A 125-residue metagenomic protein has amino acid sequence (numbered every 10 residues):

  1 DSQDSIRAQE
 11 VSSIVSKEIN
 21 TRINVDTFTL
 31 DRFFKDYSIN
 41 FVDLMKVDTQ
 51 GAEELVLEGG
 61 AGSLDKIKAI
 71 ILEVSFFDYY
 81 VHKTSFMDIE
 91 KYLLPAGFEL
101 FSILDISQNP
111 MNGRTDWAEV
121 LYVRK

Functional and structural regions predicted by a protein language model:
D1-F28, Y37: Glycine-rich adenosyl-binding loop in Rossmann-like folds that engage adenosine-containing cofactors
F33-K125: Conserved acidic-Pro-Pro-aromatic motif
